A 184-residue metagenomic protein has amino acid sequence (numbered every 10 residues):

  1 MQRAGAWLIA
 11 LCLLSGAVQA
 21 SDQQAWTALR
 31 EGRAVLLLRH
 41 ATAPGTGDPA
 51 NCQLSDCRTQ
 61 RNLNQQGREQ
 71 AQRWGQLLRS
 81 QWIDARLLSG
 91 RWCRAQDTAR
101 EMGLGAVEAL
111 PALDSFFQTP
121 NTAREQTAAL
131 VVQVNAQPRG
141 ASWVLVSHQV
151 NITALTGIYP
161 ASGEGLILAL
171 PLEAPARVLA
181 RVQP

Functional and structural regions predicted by a protein language model:
A6-S15: Bacterial N-terminal signal peptides
G16-A20: Sec/Tat signal peptide C-region and signal peptidase I cleavage site
S21-P111, F116-T119, A128, I158-R177 (+1 more regions): Active-site-proximal alpha-helix that buttresses catalytic centers in soluble enzyme cores
R33-V35, R139-S147: Generic beta-sheet signal
T127-A136: A short, acidic, amphipathic alpha-helical segment used as a generic capping/interface helix at domain edges
A136-R139, L172: A short, structured loop/turn motif at beta-sheet edges
